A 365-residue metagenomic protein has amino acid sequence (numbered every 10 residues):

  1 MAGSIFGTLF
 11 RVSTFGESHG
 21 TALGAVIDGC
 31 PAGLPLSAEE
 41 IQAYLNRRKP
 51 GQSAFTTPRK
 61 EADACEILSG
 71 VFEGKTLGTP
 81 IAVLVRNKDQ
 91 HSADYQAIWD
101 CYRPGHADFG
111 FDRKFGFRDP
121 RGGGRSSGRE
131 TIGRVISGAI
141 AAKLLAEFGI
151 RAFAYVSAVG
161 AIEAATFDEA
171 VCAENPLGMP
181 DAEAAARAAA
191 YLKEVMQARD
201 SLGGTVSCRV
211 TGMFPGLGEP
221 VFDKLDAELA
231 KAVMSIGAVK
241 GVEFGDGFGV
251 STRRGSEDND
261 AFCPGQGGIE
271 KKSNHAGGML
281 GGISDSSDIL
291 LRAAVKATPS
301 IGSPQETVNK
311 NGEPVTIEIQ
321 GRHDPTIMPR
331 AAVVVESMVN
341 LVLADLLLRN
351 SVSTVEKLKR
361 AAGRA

Functional and structural regions predicted by a protein language model:
M1-R59: N-terminal, positively charged regions that mediate nucleic acid binding
R11, S300-A365: Internal helix-turn-beta structural module
R11-T14, D119-E130, P215-E219, N274-M279 (+1 more regions): A short glycine/serine-rich beta->alpha loop
F15-T21, R199-L202, V206-P314: Glycine-rich anion/phosphate-binding loop at the beta-strand->alpha-helix junction
T21-G33, G128-R151, D223, A227-K231 (+3 more regions): Alpha-helical support elements that line or immediately flank enzyme active sites and cofactor-binding pockets
L45-P104, D108: Glycine-rich, N-terminal phosphate-binding loop and its surrounding beta-alpha-beta segment
W99-G124, Q305-H323: Short acidic, glycine/tyrosine-flanked loop/strand segments centered on an H-E-D-like triad
R113-V221: Glycine-rich, mobile lid/loop segments that gate access to catalytic sites or pores
